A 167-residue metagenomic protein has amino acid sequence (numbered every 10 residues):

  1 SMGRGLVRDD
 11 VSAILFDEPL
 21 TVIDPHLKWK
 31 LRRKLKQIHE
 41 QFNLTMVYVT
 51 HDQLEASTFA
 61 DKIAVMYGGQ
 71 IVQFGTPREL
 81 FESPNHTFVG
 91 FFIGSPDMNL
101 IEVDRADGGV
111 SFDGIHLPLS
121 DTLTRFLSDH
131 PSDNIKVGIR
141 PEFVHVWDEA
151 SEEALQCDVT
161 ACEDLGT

Functional and structural regions predicted by a protein language model:
S1-F88: ABC ATPase nucleotide-binding domains
S12, F81, S95, E149-S151: Generic detector of ordered secondary-structure context
D17, D24, H51, P77 (+5 more regions): Generic secondary-structure boundary/loop-capping signal
F42-L44, V49-T50, T76, F92-G94 (+3 more regions): Short, surface-exposed, polar/charged, turn-prone segments marking secondary-structure boundaries
P77-G108: ABC transporter nucleotide-binding domain
M98-L100, D107-T167: Non-catalytic connector elements of ABC transporters
